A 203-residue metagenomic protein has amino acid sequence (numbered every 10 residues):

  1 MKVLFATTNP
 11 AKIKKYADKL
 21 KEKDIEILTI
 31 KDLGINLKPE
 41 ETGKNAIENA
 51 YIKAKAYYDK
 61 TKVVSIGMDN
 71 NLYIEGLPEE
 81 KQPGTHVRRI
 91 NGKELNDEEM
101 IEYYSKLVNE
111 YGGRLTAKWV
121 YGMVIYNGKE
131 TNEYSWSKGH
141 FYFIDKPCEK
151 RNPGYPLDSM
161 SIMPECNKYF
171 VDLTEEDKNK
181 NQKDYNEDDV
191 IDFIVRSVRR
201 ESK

Functional and structural regions predicted by a protein language model:
K2-L4, A11-K19, K23-K203: Anionic-ligand binding patches
